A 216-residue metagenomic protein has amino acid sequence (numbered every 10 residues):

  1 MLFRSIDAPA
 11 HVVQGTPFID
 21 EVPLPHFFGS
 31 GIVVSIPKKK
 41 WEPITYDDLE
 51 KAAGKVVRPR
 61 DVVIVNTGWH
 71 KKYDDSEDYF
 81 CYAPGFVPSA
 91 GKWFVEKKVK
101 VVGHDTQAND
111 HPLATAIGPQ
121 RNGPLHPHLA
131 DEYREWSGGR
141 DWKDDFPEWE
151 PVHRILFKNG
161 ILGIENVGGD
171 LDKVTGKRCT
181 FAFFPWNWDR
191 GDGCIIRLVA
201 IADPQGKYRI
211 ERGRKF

Functional and structural regions predicted by a protein language model:
M1-F216: Active-/binding-site microenvironments in catalytic and ligand-binding cores
